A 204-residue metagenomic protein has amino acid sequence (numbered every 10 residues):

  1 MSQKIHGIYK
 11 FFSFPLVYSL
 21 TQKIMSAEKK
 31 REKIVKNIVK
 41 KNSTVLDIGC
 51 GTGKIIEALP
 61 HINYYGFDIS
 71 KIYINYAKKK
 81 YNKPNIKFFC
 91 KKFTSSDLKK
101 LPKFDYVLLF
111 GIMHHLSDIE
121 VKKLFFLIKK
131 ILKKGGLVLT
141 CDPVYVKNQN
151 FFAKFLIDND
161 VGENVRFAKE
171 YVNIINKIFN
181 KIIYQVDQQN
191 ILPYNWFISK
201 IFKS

Functional and structural regions predicted by a protein language model:
M1-S43, G51-K99, L116-E120, L139-S204: Class I (Rossmann-like) S-adenosyl-L-methionine-dependent methyltransferase catalytic domain, capturing the SAM-binding
I48: Conserved beta-strand/loop positions that form the S-adenosyl-L-methionine
L108: A conserved beta-strand element that flanks and buttresses the S-adenosyl-L-methionine
I112: Hydrophobic adenine-recognition pocket in adenosine-nucleotide-binding enzymes
K122-K134: A short glycine-rich, Lys/Arg-flanked "PGG" loop and its adjoining helix->strand segment in the class I
